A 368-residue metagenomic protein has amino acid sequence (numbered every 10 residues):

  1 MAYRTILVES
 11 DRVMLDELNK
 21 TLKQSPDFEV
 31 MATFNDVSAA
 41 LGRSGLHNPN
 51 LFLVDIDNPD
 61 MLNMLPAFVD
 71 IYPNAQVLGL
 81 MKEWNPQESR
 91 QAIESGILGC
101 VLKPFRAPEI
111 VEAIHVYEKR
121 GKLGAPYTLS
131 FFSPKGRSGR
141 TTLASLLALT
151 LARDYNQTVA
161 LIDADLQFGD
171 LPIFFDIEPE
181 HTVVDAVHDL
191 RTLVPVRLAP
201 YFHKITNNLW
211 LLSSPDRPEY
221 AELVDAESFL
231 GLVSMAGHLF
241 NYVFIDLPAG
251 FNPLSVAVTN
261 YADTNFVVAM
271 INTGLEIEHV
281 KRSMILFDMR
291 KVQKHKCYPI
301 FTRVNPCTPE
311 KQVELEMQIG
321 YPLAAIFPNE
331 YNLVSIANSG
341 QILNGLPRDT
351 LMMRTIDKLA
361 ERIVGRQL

Functional and structural regions predicted by a protein language model:
A2-L22, L51-L53: Conserved acidic segment of CheY-like receiver
Q87, F105-A113: C-terminal output helix
Y127-D170: Walker A/P-loop phosphate-binding motif and the immediately C-terminal alpha-helix
D154-L211: Phosphate-binding loop that captures ATP/GTP phosphates
T192-L247: Cytosolic-facing regulatory segments adjacent to core modules
S228-G231, G237-H238, Y242, L247-A324: Conserved catalytic-core segment of NTP-binding enzymes
R303, L315-N344, I356: Beta-strand-loop-alpha "switch" segments that mediate conformational coupling across diverse proteins
